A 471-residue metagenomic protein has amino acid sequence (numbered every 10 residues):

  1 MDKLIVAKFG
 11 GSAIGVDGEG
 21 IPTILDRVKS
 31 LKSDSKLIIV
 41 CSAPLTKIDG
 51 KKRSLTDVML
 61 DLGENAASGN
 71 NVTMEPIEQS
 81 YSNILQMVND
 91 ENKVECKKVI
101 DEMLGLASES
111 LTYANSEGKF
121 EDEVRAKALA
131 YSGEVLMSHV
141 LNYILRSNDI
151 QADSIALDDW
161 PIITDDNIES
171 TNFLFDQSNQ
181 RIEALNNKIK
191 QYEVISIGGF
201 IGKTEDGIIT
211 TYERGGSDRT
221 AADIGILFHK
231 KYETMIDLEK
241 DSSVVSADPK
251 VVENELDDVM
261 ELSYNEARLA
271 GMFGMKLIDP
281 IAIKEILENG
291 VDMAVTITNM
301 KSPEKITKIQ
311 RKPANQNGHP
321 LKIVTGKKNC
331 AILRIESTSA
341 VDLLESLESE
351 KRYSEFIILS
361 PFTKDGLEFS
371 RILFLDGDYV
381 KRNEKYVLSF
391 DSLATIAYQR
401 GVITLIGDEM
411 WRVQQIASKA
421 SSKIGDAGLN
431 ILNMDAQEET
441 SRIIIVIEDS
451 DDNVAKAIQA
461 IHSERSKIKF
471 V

Functional and structural regions predicted by a protein language model:
M1-I278, E439, I445-D449, K469: Nucleotide/pyrophosphate-binding catalytic subdomain
R27, L141, A221, A282 (+2 more regions): Residues within well-ordered alpha-helices
P44-L45, P161, S242-V244, N299-E304 (+2 more regions): Glycine-rich beta-alpha junction loops
S138, D218, D279, A340-L344 (+1 more regions): Generic non-transmembrane alpha-helix signal with a bias for helix starts/N-cap capping motifs
Y264-N299: Phosphate/diphosphate-binding loops
K305-V471: A conserved regulatory-domain signal marking ACT and ACT-like small-molecule sensing domains and adjacent regulatory
